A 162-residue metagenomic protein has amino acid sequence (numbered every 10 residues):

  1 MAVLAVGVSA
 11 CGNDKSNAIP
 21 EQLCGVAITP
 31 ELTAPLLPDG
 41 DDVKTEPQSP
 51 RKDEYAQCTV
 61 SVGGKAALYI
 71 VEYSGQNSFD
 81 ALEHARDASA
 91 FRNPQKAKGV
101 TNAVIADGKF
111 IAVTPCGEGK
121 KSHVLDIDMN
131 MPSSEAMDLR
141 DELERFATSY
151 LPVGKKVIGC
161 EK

Functional and structural regions predicted by a protein language model:
M1-A2: Sec-dependent N-terminal signal peptides
V6-A10: C-terminal motif of bacterial Sec signal peptides marking the signal peptidase cleavage site
N13-K162: A small/polar (G/S/T-enriched), proline-flanked helix-loop surface module common in exported/cell-envelope proteins
